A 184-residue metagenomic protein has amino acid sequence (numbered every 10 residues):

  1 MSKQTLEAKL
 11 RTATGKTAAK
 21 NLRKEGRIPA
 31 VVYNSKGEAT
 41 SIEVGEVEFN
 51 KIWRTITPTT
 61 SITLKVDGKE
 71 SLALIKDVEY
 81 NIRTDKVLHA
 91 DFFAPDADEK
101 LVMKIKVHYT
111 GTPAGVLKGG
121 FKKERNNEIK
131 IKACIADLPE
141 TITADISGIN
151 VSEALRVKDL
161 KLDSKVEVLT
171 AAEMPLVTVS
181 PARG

Functional and structural regions predicted by a protein language model:
M1-G184: Acidic, negatively charged sequence tracts
